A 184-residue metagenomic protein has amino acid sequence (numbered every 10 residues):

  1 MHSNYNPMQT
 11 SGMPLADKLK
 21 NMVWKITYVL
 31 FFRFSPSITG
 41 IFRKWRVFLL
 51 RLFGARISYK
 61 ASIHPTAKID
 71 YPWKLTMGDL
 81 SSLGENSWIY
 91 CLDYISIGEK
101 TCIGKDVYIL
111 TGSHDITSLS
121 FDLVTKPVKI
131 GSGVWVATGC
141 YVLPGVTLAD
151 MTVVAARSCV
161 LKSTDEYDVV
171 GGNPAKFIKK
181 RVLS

Functional and structural regions predicted by a protein language model:
M1-A55, Y59, G133, M151 (+1 more regions): Terminal amphipathic alpha-helical/low-complexity segments used for targeting or macromolecular assembly
S37-I38, I89, D122: Residues that cap or flank secondary-structure elements
Y59, H64-P65, D70-Y71, G78-D79 (+14 more regions): Left-handed beta-helix
I116-L119: A short acidic, helix-capping loop that chelates divalent metal ions and anchors anionic groups
F121-L123, V182: Short, solvent-exposed loop/turn segments at secondary-structure boundaries
